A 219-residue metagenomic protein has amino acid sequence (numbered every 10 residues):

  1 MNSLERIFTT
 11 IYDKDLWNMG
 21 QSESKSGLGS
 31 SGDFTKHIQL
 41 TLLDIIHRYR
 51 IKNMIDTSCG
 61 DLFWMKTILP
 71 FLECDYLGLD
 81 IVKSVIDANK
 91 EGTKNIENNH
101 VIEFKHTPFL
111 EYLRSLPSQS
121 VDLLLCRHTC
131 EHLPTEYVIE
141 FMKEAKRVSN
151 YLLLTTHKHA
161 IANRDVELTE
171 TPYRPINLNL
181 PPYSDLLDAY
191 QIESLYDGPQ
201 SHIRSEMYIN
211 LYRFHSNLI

Functional and structural regions predicted by a protein language model:
M1-N53, S58-P117, L133-I219: Class I (Rossmann-like) S-adenosyl-L-methionine-dependent methyltransferase catalytic domain, capturing the SAM-binding
L125: A conserved beta-strand element that flanks and buttresses the S-adenosyl-L-methionine
T129: Hydrophobic adenine-recognition pocket in adenosine-nucleotide-binding enzymes
